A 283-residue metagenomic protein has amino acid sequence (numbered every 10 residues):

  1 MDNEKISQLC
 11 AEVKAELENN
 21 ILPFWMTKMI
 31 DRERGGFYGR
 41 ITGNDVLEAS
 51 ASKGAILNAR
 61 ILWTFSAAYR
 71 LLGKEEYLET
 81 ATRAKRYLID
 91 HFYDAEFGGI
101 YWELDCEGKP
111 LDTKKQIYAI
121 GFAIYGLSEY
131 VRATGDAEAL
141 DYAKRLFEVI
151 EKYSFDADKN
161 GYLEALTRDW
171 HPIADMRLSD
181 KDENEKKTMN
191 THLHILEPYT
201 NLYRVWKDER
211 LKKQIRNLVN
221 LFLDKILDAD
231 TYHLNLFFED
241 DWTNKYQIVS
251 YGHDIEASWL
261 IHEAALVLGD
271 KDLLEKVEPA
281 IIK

Functional and structural regions predicted by a protein language model:
M1-K283: Glycan-recognition and catalytic cores of secretory/periplasmic carbohydrate-active enzymes
